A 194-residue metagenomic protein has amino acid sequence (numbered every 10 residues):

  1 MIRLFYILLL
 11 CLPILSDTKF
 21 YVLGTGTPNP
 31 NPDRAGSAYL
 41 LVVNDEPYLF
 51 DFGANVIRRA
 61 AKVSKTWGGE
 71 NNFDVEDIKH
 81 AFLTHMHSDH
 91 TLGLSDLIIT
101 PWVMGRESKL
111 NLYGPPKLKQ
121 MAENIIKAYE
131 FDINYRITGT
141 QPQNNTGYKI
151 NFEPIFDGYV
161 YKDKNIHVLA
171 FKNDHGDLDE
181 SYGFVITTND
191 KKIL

Functional and structural regions predicted by a protein language model:
M1-I2, V75: Structural motif marking the loop-to-transmembrane transition
I2-I14: Sec-dependent N-terminal signal peptides
S16-L194: Binuclear metal-dependent hydrolase catalytic cores
